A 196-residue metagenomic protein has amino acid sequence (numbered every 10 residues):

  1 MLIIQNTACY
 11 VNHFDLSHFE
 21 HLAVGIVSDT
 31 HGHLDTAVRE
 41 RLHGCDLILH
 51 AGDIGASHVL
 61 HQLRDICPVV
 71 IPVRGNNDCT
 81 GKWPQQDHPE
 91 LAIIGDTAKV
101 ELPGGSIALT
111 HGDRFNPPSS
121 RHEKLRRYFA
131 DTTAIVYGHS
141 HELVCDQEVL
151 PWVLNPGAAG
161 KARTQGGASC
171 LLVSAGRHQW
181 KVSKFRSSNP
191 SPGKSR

Functional and structural regions predicted by a protein language model:
M1-I66, V70, Q85-D96, G104 (+4 more regions): N-terminal active-site segment of His-dependent metallophosphoesterases
I26-S28, L47-D53, I71-N76, L109-H111 (+2 more regions): Active-site neighborhood of phospho(di)ester-bond hydrolases with catalytic His/Asp-centered motifs
G32, A56, R114, E142 (+1 more regions): Short active-site segment of divalent metal-dependent hydrolases/proteases that encodes the spacing between
H33-V38, L109-F129: Pre-active-site segment of Zn-dependent metallo-hydrolases
H58-V59, G81, V144: Phosphate- and divalent-cation-binding pockets in alpha/beta enzyme and binding domains that engage nucleotide-derived
I71, P117-S183, P192: Conserved beta-sheet core of the metallophosphoesterase superfamily
I71-V73, D78-P118: Helix-adjacent hinge/juxtasegments
L102, G112, P156-A158, A175 (+1 more regions): Active-site donor-binding loop signature of nucleotide-sugar glycosyltransferases
